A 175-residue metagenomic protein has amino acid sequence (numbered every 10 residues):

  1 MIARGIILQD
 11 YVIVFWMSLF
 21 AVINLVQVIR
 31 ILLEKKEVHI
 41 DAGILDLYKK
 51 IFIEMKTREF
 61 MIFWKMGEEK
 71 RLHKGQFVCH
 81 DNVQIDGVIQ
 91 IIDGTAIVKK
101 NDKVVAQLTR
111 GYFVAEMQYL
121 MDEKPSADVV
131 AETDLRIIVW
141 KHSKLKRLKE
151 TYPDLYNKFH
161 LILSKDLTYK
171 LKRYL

Functional and structural regions predicted by a protein language model:
R4-I40: Transmembrane alpha-helices and immediately adjacent membrane-cytoplasm interface residues in multi-pass integral
W16-V28, I44-K50, M66-L72, I138-S143: Juxtamembrane/interfacial segments around transmembrane helices
Q27-E59: C-terminal halves and exits of single transmembrane alpha-helices
D46-N101, A106-M117: Regulatory nucleotide-sensing modules
E59, A106-I162: Cyclic-nucleotide recognition modules
I162-L175: Polybasic "coupling" helices that flank or enter modular domains
